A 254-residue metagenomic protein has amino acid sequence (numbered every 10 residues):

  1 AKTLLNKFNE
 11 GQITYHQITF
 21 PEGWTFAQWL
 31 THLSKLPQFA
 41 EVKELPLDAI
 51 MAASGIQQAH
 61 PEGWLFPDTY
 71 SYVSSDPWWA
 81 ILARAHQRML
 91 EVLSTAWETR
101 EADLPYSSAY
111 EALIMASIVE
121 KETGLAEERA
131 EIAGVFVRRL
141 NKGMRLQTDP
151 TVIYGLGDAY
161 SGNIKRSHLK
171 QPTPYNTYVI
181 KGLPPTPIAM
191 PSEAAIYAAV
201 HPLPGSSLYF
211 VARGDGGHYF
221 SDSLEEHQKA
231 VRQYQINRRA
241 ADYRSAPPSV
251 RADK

Functional and structural regions predicted by a protein language model:
A1-K2, N6: Periplasmic N-terminal soluble interaction domains immediately after the signal peptide in Gram-negative
K7-F39, A102-A109: Glycine-rich loop/hinge motif
F20, L45-P46, A130: Proline- and acidic/polar-enriched loop/turn elements at helix boundaries
K35-F39, A52-K254: Bacterial extracytoplasmic/cell-wall-associated proteins, especially those involved in peptidoglycan
A40-A49: Short, well-structured active-site flanking segments
